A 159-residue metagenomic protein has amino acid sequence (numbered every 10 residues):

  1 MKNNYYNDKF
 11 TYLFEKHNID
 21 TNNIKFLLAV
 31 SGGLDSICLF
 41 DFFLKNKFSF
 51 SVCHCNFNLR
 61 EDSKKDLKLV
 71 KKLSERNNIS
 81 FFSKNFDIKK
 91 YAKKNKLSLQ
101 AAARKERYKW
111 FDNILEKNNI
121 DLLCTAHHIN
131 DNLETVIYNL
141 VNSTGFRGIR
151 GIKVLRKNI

Functional and structural regions predicted by a protein language model:
M1-I159: Core alpha/beta nucleotide-donor-binding catalytic domains of modification enzymes
